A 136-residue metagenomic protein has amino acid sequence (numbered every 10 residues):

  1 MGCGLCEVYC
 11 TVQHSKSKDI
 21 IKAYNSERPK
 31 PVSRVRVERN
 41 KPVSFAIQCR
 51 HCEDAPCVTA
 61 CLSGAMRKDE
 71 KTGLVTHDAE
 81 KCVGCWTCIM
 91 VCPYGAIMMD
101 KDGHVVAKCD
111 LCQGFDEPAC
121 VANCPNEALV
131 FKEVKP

Functional and structural regions predicted by a protein language model:
M1-P136: Non-ligating segments of multi-cofactor redox enzymes
